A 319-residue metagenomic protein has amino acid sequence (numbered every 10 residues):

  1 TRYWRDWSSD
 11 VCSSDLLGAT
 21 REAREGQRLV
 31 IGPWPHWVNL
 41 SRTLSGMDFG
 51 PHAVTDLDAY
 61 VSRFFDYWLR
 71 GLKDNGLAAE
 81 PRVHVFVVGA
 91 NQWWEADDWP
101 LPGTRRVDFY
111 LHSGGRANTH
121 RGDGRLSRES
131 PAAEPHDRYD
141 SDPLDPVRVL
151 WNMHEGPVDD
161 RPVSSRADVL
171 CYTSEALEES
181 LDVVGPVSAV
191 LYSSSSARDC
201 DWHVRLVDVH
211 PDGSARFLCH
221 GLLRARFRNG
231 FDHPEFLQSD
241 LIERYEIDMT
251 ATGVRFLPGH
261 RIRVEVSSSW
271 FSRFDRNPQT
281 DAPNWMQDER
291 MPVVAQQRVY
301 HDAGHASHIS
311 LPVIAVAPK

Functional and structural regions predicted by a protein language model:
T1-C12: Single conserved hydrophobic/aromatic residue that forms the stacking wall/gate of nucleotide- or nucleobase-binding
T1-Y3, T20, T252: Short, flexible, glycine/charge-rich loop motifs used to bind or transfer phosphoryl groups or to couple energy/partner
S14-Q27, W285: Active-site-adjacent alpha-helix of alpha/beta-hydrolase-fold enzymes
L17-A19, P35-W37, V209, F217: Membrane-interface helix-loop junctions at the exits of transmembrane helices
A23, L29-G50: Catalytic cores of eukaryotic secretory-pathway lumenal/extracellular enzymes that build and remodel glycoconjugates
G46-K319: C-terminal, loop-rich substrate-recognition/catalytic regions characterized by aromatic stacking residues
